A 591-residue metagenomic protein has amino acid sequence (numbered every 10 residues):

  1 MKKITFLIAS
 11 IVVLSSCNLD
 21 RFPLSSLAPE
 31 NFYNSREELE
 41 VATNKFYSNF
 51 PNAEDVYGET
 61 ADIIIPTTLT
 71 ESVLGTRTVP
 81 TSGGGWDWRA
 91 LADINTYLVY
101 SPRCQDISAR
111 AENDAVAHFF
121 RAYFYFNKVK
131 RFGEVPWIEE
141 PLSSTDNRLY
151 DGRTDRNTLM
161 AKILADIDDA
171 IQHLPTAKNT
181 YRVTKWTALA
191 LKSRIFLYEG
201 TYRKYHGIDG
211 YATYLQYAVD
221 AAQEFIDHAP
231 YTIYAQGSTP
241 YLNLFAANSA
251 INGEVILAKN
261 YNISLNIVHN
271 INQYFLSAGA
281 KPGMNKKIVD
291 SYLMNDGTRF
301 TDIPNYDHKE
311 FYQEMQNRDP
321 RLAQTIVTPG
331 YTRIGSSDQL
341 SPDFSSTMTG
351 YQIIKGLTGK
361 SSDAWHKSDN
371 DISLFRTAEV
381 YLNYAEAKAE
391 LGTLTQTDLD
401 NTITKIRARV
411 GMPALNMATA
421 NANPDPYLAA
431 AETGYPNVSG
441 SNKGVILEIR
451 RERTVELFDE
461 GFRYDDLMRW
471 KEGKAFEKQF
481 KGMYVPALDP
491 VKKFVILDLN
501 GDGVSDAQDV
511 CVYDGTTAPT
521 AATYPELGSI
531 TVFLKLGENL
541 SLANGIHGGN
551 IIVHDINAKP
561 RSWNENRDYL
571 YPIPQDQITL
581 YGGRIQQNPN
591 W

Functional and structural regions predicted by a protein language model:
M1-L27, D466: Bacterial Sec-dependent N-terminal signal peptides
C17-L19, D87-W88, K162, L242-M294 (+2 more regions): Long, intrinsically disordered, low-complexity segments
N18-T70, M160, D168-D169, R182-L189 (+2 more regions): An aromatic- and glycine-enriched ligand-binding surface/loop that stacks and positions planar moieties
N31, E37-E40, N44, P51 (+10 more regions): Conserved, well-structured interaction surfaces
R121-A122, S193, D371-M417: Extended amphipathic alpha-helical segments enriched in small hydrophobics
V129-P136, K178, Y198-G207, E390-T393: Short coil/turn linking the two alpha-helices of tandem helical-hairpin repeats
E134-N157, Y202-Q216: Short coil/linker segments at helix-helix boundaries
D307-T377, G582-W591: Flexible, polar/acidic helix-loop-strand segments at domain edges
